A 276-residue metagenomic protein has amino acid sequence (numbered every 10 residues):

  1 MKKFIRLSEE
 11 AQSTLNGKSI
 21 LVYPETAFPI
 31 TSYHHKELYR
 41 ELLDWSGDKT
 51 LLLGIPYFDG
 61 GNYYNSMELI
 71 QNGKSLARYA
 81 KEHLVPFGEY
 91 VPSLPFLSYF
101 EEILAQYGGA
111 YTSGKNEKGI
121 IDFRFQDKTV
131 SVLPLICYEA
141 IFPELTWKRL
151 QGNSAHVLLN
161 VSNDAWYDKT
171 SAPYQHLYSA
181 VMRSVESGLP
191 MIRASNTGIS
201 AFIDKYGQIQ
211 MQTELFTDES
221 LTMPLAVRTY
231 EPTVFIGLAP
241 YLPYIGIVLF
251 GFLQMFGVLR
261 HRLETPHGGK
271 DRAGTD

Functional and structural regions predicted by a protein language model:
M1-D276: Enzyme catalytic cores with a strong preference for nitrogen-chemistry domains
